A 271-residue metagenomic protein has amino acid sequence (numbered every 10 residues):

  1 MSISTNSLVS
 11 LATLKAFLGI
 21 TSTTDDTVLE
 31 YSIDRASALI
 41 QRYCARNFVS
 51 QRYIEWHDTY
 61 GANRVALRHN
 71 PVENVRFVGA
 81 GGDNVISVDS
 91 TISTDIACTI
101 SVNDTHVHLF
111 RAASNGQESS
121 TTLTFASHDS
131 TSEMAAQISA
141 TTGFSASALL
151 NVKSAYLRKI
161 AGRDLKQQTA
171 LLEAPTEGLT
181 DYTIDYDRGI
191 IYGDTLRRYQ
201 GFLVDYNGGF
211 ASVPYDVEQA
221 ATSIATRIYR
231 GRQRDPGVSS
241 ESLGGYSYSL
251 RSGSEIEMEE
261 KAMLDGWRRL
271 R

Functional and structural regions predicted by a protein language model:
M1-V85, N103-T105, R158-R271: Divalent metal-cofactor coordination and adjacent catalytic microenvironments
D83-A174: Extended, beta-strand-rich, solvent-exposed assembly scaffolds of outer structural proteins
